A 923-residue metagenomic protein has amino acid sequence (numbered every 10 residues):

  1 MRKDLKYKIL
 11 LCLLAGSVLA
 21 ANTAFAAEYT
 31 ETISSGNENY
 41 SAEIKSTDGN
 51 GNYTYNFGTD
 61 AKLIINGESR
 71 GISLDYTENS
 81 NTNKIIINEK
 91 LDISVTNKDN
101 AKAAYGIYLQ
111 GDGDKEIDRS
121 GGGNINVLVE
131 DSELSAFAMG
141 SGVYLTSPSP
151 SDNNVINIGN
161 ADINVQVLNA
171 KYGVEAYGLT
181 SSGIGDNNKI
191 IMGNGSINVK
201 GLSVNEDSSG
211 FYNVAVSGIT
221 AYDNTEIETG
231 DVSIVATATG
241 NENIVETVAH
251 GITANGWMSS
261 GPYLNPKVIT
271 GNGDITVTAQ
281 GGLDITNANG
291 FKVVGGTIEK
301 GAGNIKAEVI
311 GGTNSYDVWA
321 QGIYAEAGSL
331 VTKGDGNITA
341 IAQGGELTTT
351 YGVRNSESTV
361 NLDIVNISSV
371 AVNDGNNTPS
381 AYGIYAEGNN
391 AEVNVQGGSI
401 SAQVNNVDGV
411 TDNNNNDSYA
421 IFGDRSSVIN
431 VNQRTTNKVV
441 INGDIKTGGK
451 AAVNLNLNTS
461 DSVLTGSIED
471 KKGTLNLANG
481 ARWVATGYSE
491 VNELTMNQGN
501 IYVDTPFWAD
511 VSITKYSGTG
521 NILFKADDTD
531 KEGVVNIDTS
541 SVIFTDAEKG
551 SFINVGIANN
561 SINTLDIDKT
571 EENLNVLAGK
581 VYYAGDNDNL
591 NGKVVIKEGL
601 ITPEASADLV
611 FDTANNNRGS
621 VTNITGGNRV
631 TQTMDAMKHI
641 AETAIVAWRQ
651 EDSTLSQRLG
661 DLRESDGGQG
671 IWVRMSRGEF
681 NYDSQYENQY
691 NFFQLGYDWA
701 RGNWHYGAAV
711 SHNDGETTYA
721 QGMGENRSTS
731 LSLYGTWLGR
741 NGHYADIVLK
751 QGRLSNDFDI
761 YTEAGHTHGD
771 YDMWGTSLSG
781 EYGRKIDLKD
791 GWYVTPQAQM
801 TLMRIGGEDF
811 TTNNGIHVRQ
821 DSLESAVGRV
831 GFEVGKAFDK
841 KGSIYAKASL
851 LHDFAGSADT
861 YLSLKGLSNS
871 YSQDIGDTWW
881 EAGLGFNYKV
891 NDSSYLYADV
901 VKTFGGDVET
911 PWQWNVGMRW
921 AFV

Functional and structural regions predicted by a protein language model:
A27-Y29, L523-T545, N554-D698: Outer-membrane translocation/initiation segment of Type V secreted surface proteins
T30-S46, K62-E78, K98-E116, G122 (+12 more regions): Extracellular beta-strand/beta-solenoid scaffold signature
I341, W672-S676, G707-S711, D746-G752 (+5 more regions): Transmembrane beta-strands of outer-membrane beta-barrel proteins
D424-R425, K438, N442, T447-Y583: Extracellular beta-strand/loop-rich repeat segments of large surface/secreted proteins
S462, G667-I671, N691, G702-Y706 (+7 more regions): Outer-envelope beta-barrel architecture signal
R629-V794, V901, G906: Outer membrane beta-barrel translocator domains of Type V secretion systems
Q689, E716, A720-G722, S755-D772 (+2 more regions): Solvent-exposed, glycine/polar-rich loop segments of beta-barrel outer-membrane systems
S732-W737, R819-V923: Outer membrane beta-barrel transmembrane domains
